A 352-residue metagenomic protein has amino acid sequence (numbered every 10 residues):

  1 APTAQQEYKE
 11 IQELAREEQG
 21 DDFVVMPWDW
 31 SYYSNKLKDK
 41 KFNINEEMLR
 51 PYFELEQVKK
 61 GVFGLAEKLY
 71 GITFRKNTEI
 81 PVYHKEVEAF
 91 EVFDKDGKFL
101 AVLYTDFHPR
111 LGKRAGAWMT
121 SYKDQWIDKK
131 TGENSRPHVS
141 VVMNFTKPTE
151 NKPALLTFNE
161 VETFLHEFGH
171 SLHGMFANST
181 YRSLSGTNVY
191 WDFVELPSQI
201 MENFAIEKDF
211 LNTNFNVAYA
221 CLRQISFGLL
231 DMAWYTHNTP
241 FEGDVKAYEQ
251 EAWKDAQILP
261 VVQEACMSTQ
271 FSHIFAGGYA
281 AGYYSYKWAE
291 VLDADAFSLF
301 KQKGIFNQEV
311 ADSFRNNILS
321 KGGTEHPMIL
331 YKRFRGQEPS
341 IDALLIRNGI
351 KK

Functional and structural regions predicted by a protein language model:
A1-F145, V194, N203-L229, V245-Y248 (+2 more regions): Active-site-proximal, well-structured secondary-structure segments within enzyme catalytic domains
K36, K40, Q57, G61-F74 (+7 more regions): C-terminal, non-catalytic "cap/extension" segments appended to globular domains
R50-E54, K152-T157, A276-A281: Extended, non-catalytic structural segments that build the interaction scaffolds of large macromolecular assemblies
R114-G116, N151-L155, F210-L211, F241 (+1 more regions): Short conserved micro-motifs at the rims of enzyme active sites and ligand-binding pockets
V142-F145, E150, F314-N316: Short, motif-level signal for alpha-helix interfacial/capping segments enriched in acidic residues and aromatics/proline
T146-L165: Short pre-active-site segment immediately N-terminal to the catalytic Zn-binding motif
